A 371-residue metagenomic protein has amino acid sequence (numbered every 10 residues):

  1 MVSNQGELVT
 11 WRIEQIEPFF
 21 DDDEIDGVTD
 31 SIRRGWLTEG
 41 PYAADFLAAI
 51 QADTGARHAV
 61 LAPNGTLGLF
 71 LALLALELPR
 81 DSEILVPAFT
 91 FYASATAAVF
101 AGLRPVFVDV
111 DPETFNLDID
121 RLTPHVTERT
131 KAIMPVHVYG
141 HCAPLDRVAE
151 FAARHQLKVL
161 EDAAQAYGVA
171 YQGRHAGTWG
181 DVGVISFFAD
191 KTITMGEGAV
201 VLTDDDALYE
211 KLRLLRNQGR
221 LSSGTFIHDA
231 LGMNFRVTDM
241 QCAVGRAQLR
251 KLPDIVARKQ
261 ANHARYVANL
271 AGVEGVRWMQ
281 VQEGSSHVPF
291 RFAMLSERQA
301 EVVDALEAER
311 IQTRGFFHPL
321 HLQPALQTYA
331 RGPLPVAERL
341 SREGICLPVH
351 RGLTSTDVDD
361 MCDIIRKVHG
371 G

Functional and structural regions predicted by a protein language model:
M1-L37, P348: N-terminal "arm"/small-domain region of PLP-dependent enzymes with the aminotransferase-like
S3, A44-A48, D53-V60, D120 (+5 more regions): PLP-dependent aminotransferase class I/II
W36-E83, A97-F100, F107-D109, R174: Phosphate-binding glycine-rich loop
V60, L85, V106, V159-L160 (+3 more regions): Structural detector of well-ordered beta-strand residues that form the stable sheet scaffold of enzyme domains
L61, V86, F107, V201 (+1 more regions): Conserved SAM-binding loop
L74-V138, C142-A163, A170: PLP-dependent aminotransferase-like
E161-M195, G224-D229: Conserved active-site segment immediately N-terminal to the catalytic lysine that forms the internal aldimine
T178-R216, D239: Active-site PLP attachment segment
